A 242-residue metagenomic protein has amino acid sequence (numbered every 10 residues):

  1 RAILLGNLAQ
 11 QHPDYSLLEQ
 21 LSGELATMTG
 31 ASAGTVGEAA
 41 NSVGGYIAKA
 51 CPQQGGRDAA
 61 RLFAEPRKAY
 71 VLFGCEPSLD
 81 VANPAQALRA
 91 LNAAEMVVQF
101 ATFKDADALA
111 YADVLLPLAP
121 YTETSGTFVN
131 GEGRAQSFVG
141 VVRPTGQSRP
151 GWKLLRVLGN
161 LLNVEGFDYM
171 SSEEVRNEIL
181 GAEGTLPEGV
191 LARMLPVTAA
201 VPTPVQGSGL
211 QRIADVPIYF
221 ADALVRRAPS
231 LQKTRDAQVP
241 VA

Functional and structural regions predicted by a protein language model:
A2-A64, R212-V216, L224, P229: A glycine-rich, hydrophobic/aromatic-adjacent loop/helix-cap motif
P13-D14, S32-A33, L161-Y169: Short helix-capping/linker segments at secondary-structure and domain boundaries
Y15-E19, W152, E173: An alpha-helix initiation/capping motif
V36-G37, P120, M170: Short loop/turn and capping residues at structural boundaries
A48-Q147, K153-E165, E173-A242: A cross-kingdom feature strongest in bacterial/archaeal respiratory oxidoreductases
